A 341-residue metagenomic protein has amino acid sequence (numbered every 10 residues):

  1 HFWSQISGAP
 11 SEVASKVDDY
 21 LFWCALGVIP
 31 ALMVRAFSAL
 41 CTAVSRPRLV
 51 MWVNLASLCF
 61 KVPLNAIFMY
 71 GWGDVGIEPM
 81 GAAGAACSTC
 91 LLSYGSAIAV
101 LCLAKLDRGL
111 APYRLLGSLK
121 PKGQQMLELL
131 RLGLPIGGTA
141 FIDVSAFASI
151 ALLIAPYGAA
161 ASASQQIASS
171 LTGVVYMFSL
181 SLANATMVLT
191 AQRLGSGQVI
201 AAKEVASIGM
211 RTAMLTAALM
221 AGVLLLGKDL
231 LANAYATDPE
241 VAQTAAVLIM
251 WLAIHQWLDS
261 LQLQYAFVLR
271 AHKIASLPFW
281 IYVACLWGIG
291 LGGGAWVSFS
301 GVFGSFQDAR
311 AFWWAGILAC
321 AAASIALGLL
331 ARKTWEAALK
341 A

Functional and structural regions predicted by a protein language model:
H1-G27, F60, G71-L134, T190-H255 (+1 more regions): Short alpha-helical transmembrane segments in multi-pass integral membrane proteins
F2, A36-L40, P63-I67, L101 (+4 more regions): Alpha-helical transmembrane segments of multipass membrane proteins
P10, R46-P47, G158, D238 (+1 more regions): Short loop-to-helix capping motifs
W23, G27, V34, S57 (+5 more regions): Transmembrane helical elements of multi-pass membrane transporters/channels
A31-V50, S164-K228, S260-I281: Small-residue-rich hydrophobic transmembrane alpha-helices
N54-P63, S170-G173, V283-G292: Small-residue-enriched core segments of transmembrane alpha-helices in multipass membrane transport and channel
Y265-L269, K273-W287, W296-Q307: C-terminal structured "cap/appendage" subdomains that terminate the fold
